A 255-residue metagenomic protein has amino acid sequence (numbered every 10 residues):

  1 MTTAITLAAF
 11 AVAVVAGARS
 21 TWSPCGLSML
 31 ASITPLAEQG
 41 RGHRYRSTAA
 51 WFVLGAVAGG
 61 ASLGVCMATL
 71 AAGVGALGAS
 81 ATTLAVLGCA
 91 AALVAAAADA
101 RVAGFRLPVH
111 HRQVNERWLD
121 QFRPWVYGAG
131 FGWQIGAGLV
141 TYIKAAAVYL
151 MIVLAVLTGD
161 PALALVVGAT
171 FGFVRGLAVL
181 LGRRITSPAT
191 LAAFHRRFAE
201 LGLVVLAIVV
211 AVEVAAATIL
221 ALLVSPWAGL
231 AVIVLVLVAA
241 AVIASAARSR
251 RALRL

Functional and structural regions predicted by a protein language model:
M1-I5, L77-Y142, R184-V205, G229 (+1 more regions): Alpha-helical multi-pass membrane helix bundles of inner-membrane/thylakoid proteins, especially permease cores
I5-P24, S80-A96, T158-R175: Alpha-helical transmembrane segments
A9-G64: Juxtamembrane transmembrane-helix termini in multi-pass membrane transport proteins
A18-T34, V94-H110, G172-A189: Membrane-water interface of transmembrane alpha-helices
S23-S32, L139-M151: Transmembrane helix boundary and interhelical junction motifs in multipass membrane proteins
G40-G73, V148-P188: A small-residue-rich subset of transmembrane alpha-helices
V65-A85, L154-A155, G176-P226: Transmembrane-helix boundary and interhelical-loop signature of multi-pass inner-membrane proteins
